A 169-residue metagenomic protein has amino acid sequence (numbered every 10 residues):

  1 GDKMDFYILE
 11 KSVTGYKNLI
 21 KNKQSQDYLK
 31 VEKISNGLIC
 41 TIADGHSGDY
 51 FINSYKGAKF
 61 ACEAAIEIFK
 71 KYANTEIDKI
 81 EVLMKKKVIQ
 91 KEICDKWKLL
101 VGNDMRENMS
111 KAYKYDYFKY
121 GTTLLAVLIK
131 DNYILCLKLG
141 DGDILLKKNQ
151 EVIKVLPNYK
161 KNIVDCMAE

Functional and structural regions predicted by a protein language model:
D2-E169: PP2C/PPM-type serine/threonine phosphatase catalytic domain
